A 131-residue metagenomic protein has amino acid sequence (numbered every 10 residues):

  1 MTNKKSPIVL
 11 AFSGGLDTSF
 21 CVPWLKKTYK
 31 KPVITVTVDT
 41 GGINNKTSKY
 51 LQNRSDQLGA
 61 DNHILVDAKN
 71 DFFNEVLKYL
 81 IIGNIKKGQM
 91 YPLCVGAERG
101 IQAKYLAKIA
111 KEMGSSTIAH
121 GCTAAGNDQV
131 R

Functional and structural regions predicted by a protein language model:
M1-R131: ATP-dependent adenylation/nucleotidyltransferase module used to activate substrates
